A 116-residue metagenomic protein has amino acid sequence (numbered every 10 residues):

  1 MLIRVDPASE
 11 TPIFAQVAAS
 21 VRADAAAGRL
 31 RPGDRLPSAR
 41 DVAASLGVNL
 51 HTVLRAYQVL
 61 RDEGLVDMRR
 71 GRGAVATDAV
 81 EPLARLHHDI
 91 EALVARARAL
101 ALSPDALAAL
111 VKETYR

Functional and structural regions predicted by a protein language model:
M1-R35, D41, A84-R116: Extreme N-terminal segment that seeds HTH/winged-HTH DNA-binding domains in transcriptional regulators
A15, V59-E63, V80: N-proximal short alpha-helices
A26, R31, D62, R69-G71: Short glycine/serine/threonine-biased micro-segments
R29, V42, G47, D62 (+2 more regions): Enrichment for repetitive, rod-forming helical segments
R35-L36, L65-V75, A79: Short, Lys/Arg-rich nucleic-acid/phosphate-binding segment
R35-V66: N-terminal helix-turn-helix
V48, L54-Y57, R72-V75, H88-A95 (+1 more regions): Short, structured secondary-structure boundary patches
T52, P82-A84: Short, glycine/charged-enriched secondary-structure capping and boundary segments
